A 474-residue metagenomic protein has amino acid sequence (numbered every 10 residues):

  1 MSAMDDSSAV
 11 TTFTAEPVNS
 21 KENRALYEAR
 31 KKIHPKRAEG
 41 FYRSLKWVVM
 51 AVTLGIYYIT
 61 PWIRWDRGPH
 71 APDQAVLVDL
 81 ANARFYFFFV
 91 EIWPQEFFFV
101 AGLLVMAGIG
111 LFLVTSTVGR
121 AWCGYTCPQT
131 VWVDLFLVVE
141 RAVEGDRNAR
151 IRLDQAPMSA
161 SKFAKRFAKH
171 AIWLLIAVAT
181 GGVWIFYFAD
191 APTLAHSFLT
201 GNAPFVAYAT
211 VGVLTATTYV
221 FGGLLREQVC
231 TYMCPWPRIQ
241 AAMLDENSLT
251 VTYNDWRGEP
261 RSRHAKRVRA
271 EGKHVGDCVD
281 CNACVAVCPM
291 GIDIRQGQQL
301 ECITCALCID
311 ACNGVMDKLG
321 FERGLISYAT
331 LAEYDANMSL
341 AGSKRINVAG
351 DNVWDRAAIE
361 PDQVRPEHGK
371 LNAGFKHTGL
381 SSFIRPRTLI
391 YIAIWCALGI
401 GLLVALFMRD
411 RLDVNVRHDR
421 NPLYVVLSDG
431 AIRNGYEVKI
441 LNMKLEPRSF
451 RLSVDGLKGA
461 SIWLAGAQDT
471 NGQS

Functional and structural regions predicted by a protein language model:
S2-R261, I309-D310, E322, I326-C396: Membrane-embedded alpha-helical bundles of multi-pass integral membrane proteins
T115-T130, G222-P237, V268-M316: Cysteine-centered iron-sulfur cluster-binding motifs in ferredoxin-type domains/subunits of redox enzymes
W256-H274: Membrane-embedded translocation segments of transport machinery
I400-L423: Hydrophobic alpha-helical transmembrane segments in integral membrane proteins
A431-Y436: Short, solvent-exposed loop/turn segments enriched in Ser/Thr/Gly
K439-K444: Asparagine-centered strand-capping/turn motif at beta-strand->loop junctions
L445-S461: Short acidic, flexible loop segments centered on an aromatic residue
L464-S474: Intrinsically disordered, low-complexity Pro/Gly/Ser/Thr-rich segments with frequent PxxP/GP/PP motifs and embedded
